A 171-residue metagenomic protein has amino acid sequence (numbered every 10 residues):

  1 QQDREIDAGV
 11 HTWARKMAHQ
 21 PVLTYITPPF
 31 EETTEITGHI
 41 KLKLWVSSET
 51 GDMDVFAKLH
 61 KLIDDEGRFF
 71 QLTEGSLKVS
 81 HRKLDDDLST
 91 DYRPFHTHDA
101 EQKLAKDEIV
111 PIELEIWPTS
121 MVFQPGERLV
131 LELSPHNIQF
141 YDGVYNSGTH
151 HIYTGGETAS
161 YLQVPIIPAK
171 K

Functional and structural regions predicted by a protein language model:
Q1-K171: Intrinsically disordered, low-complexity Ser/Thr/Gly-rich stretches
